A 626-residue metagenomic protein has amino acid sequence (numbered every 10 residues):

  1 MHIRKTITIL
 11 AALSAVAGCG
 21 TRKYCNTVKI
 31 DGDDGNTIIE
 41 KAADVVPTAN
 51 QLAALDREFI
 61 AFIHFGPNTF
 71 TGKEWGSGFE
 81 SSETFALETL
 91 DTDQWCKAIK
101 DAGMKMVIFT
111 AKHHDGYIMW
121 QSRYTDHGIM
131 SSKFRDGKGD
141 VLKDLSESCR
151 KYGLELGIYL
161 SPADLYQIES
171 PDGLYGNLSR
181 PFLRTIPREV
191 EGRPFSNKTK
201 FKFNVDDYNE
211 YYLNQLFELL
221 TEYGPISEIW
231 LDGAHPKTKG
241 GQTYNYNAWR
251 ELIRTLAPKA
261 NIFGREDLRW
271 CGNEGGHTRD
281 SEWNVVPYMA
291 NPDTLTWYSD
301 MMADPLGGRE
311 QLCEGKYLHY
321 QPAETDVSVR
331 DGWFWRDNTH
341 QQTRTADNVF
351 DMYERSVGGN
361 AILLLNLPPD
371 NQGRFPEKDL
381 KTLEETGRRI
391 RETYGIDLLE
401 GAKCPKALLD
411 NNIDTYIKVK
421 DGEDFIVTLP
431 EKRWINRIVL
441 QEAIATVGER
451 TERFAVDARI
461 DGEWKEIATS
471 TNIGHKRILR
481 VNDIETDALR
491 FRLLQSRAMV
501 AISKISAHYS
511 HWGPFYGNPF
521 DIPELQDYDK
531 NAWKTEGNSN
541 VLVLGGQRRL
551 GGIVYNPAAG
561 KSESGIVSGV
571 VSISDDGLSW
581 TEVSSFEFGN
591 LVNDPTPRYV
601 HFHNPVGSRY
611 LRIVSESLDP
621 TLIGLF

Functional and structural regions predicted by a protein language model:
M1-K5: Positively charged n-region of N-terminal signal peptides that target proteins for export
T6-S14: Sec-dependent N-terminal signal peptides
A17-G18: C-terminal motif of bacterial Sec signal peptides marking the signal peptidase cleavage site
R22-R450, F454, A458, E466-V481 (+2 more regions): Mature catalytic domains of secreted/periplasmic carbohydrate-active enzymes
R374, K378, T382, T393 (+3 more regions): Aromatic, loop-rich ligand-recognition surfaces of beta-strand-rich domains
F588-G589: Surface-exposed loop and turn segments in beta-propeller and other repeat-based domains that flank or scaffold
